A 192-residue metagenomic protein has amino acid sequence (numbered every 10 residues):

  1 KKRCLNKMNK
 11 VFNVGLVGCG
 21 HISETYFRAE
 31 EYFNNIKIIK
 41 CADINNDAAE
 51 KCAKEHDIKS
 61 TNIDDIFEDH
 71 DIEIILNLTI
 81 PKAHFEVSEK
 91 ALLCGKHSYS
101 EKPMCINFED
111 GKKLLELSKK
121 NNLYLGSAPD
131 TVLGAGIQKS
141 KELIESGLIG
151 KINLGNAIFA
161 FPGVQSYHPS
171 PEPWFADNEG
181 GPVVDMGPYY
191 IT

Functional and structural regions predicted by a protein language model:
R3-H56: N-terminal Rossmann-like dinucleotide-binding module
C4, E73-I74, I80, F85-V132 (+1 more regions): Beta-strand-loop-alpha-helix segment that lines the small-molecule cofactor/substrate pocket of alpha/beta enzymes
K10-F12, L123, G150-N153: Nucleotide donor/acceptor-binding cores
I38, K59-S60, S98, L125: Hydrophobic beta-strand scaffold residues
K40, E73-I74, L154: Short, Asp-centered acidic motifs that coordinate Mg2+ and/or phosphate in catalytic or ligand-binding sites
D57-D65: Conserved SAM-binding strand-loop segment of SAM-dependent methyltransferases
L78-T79, F159: Glycine-rich, N-terminal phosphate-binding loop of Rossmann-like dinucleotide-binding domains
T131-T192: Predominantly a Rossmann-like dinucleotide-binding segment in NAD(P)-dependent oxidoreductases
